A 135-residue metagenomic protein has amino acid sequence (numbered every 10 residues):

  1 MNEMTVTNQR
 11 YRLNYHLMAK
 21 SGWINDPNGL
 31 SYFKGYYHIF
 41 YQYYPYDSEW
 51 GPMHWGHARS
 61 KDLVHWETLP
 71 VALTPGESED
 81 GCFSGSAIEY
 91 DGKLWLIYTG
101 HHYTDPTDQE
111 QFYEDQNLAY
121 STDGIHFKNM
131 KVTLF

Functional and structural regions predicted by a protein language model:
M1-F135: Beta-rich carbohydrate-recognition and catalytic domains
